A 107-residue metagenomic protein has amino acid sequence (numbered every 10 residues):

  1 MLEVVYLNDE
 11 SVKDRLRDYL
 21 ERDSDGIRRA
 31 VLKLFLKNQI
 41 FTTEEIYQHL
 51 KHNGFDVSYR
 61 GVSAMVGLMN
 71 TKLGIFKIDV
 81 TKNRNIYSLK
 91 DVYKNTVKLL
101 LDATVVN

Functional and structural regions predicted by a protein language model:
E3-K33: Short alpha-helical segments that sit at the start of domains
S24, L36-E45, V57: Short capping segments at the starts of secondary-structure elements
S24-L32, Y59, S63, Y93: Short, leucine-enriched amphipathic alpha-helices that occur as contiguous helical runs
A30-N38, H49: Short amphipathic alpha-helical elements of helix-turn-helix/winged-helix folds
E45-K51: A short acidic, leucine-rich amphipathic alpha-helix
D56-T71: Short amphipathic alpha-helical interaction segments
N70-V80: A short, conserved structural fragment
V80-L101: Short, cationic-aromatic polyanion-contact patches
